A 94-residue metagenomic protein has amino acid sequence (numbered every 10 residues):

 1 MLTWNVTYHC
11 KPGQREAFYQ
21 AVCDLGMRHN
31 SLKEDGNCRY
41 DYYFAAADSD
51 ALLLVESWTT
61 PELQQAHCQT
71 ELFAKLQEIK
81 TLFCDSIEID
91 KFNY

Functional and structural regions predicted by a protein language model:
M1-L2, Y94: Absolute protein N-terminus
L2-H9, R39-C68: Short, well-ordered beta-strand segments in beta-rich or mixed alpha/beta enzyme and ligand-binding folds
H9-V22: Short, surface-exposed ligand-recognition loops at beta-strand->loop->(often short) alpha-helix junctions that present
Q14, D50, L72-K75: Short phosphate-engaging motifs
F18, L25-M27, L52: Aromatic-residue hotspot detector
C23-C38, S57-D90: An amphipathic, aromatic/His-enriched active-site/gating alpha helix that lines ligand/cofactor pockets
